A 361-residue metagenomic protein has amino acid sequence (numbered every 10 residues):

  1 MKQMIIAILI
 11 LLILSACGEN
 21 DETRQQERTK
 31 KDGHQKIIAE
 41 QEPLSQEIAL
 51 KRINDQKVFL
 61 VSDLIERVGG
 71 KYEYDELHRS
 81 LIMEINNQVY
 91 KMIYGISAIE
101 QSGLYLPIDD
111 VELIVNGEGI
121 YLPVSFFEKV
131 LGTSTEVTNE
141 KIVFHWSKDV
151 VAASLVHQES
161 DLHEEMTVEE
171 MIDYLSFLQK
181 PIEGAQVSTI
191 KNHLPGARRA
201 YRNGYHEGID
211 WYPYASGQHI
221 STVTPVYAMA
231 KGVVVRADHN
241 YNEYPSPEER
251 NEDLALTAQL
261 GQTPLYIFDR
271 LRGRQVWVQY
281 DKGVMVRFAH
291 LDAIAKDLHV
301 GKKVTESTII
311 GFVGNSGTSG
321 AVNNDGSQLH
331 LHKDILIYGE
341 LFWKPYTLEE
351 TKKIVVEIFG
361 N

Functional and structural regions predicted by a protein language model:
K2-I8: Sec-dependent signal peptide recognition, specifically the positively charged N-region followed immediately by
I13-A16: C-terminal motif of bacterial Sec signal peptides marking the signal peptidase cleavage site
G18-E169: Primary recognition of N-terminal secretory signal peptides and signal-anchoring hydrophobic helices
W146-G273, E306, N361: Surface-exposed, glycine-biased beta-strand/turn segments
Q158-V168, K296-K302, T308-N361: Acidic, glycine-rich catalytic/binding loops that coordinate metals and/or anionic ligands
P213, R236, H290-A293, N315 (+1 more regions): A residue-level detector for short acidic-glycine micro-motifs
H219-V223, Y227-A228, R274, Q279-S307: Short histidine-centered loop motifs in beta-beta connectors
N242-E243, A293-I294, T318: A short acidic/small-residue loop/turn micro-motif
